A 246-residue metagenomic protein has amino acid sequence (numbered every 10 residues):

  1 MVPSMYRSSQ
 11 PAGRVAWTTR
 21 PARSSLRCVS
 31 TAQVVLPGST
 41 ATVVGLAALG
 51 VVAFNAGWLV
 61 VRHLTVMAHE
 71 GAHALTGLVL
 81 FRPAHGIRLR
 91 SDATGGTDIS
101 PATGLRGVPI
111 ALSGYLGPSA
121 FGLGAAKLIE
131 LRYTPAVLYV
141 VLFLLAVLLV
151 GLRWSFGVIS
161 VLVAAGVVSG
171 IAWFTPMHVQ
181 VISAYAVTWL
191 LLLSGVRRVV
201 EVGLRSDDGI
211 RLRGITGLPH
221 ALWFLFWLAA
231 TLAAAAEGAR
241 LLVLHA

Functional and structural regions predicted by a protein language model:
P3-S30: Low-acidity, Ser/Thr- and Arg-rich intrinsically disordered low-complexity segments
T18, R82-G86, K127: Residues in and immediately flanking transmembrane alpha helices
S24, C28-V44, G96-H245: Metalloprotease/metallohydrolase-associated module, dominated by Zn2+-dependent proteases
V44-W58: N-terminal signal-anchor/start-transfer transmembrane helix
N55-G107: Small-residue-rich helix-interface/hinge motifs
